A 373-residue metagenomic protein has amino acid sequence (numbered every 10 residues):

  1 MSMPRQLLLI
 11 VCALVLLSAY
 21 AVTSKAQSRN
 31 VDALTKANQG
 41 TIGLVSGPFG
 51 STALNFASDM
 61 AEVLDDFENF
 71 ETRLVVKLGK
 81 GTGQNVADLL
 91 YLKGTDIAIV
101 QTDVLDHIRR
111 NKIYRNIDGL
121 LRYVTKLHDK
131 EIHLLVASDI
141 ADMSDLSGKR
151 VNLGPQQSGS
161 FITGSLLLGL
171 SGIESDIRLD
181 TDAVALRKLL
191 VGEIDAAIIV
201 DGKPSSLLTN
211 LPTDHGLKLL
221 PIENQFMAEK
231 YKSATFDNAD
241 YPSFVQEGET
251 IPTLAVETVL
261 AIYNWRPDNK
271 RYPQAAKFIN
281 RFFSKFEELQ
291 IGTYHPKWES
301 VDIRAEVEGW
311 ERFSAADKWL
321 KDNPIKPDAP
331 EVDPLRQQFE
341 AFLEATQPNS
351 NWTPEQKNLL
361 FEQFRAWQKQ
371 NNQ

Functional and structural regions predicted by a protein language model:
I10-A19: Bacterial N-terminal signal peptides
S28, Q156-L167, A234-E308: Ligand-binding clefts/hinges and TM-proximal coupling segments of bilobed small-molecule sensing domains
Q39-F67, T72, K130-R187, V191: Bilobed "Venus flytrap"/periplasmic-binding protein-like clamshell domains and structurally analogous long
G40-V45, S51-I97, G248-T250, L360-Q363: Extracytoplasmic small-molecule ligand-binding "clamshell" domains of the periplasmic binding protein/Venus flytrap
E62, V75-N116, L186-K188, P204-L211: Pocket-flanking alpha-helical
T102, K112, I173-K270: Pocket-lining segment of extracytoplasmic ligand-binding domains
R115-L127, F244-I251: A structural signal for short loop-to-beta-strand junctions that line the ligand-binding cleft of periplasmic/secreted
V184, D201-H215, L219, N264 (+1 more regions): An extracytoplasmic/periplasmic, membrane-proximal ligand-sensing/linker region
